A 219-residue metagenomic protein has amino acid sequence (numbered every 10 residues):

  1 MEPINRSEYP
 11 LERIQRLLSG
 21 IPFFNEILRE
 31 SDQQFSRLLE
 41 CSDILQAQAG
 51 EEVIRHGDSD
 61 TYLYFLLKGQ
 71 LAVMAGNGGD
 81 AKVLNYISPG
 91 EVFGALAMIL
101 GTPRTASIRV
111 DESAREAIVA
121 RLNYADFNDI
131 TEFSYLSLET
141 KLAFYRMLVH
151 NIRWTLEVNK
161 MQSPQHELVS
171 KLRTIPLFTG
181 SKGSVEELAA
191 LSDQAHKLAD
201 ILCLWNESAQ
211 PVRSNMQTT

Functional and structural regions predicted by a protein language model:
M1-T219: Cytosolic regulatory regions built on CNB/CRP/Popeye-like sensor folds
